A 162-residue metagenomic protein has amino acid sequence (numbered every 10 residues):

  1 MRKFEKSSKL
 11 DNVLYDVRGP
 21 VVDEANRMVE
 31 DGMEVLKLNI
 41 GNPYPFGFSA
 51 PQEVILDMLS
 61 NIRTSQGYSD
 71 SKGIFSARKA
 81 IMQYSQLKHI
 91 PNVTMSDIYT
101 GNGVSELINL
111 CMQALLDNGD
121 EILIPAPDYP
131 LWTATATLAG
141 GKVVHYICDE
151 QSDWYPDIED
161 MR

Functional and structural regions predicted by a protein language model:
M1-S8, L116-E121: Long, low-complexity, intrinsically disordered polar/charged segments
R2-E5, D11-G103, L110, D157: N-terminal small-domain helix-loop-helix segment of the aminotransferase-like
E5-S8, R63, K142, D149-Q151: Residue-level signal for pocket-adjacent positions within structured domains
N42, F75, S105, Y129 (+1 more regions): Residue-level detector of flexible, active-site-proximal loop/helix-junction positions within diverse enzyme catalytic
K79, N109, P130-A134: Alpha-helical elements of the RecA-like P-loop NTPase motor core of helicases
S96, A114-R162: PLP-dependent aminotransferase-like
